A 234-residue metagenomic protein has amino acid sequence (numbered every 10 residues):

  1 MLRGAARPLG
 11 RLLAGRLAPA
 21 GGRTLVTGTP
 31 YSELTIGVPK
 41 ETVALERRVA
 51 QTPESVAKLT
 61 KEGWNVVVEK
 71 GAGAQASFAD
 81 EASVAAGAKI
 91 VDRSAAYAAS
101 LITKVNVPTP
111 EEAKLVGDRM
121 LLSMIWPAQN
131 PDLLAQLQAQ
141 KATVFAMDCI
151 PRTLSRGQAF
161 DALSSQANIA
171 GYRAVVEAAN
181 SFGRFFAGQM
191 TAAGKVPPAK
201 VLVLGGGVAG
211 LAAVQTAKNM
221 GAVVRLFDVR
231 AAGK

Functional and structural regions predicted by a protein language model:
L2-T35, E41, P110-K200: Glycine/serine-rich phosphate-binding loop and adjoining beta1-alpha1 elements at the start of nucleotide-handling
T27, S32-Q136, Q140: An N-terminal-biased, well-structured beta-alpha scaffold segment characteristic of Rossmann-like dinucleotide-binding
P39-F78, F185-K234: Glycine-rich phosphate/diphosphate-binding loop of Rossmann-like nucleotide-binding domains
A85, L163-S164, L204: Alpha-helix boundary/capping detector
A96-V107, L115-G117, E177-G183, A213-V224: Short, surface-exposed, charge-dense and proline/glycine-enriched linear segments
S100, D148, D228: Acidic active-site catalytic centers that drive phospho-/nucleotidyl reactions and related ester hydrolyses
